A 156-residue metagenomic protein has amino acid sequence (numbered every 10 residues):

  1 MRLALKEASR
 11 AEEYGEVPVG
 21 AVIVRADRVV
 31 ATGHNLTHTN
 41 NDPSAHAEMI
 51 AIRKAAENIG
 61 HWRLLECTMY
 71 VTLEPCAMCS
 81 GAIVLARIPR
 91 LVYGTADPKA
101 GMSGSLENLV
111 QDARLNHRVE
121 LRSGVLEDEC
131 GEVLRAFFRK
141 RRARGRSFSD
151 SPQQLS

Functional and structural regions predicted by a protein language model:
M1-A11, M78-S156: Zinc-dependent deaminase
A4, A8-A11, A21, A31 (+3 more regions): Small-residue (primarily alanine) positions within well-ordered alpha-helices, especially packing/interaction faces
G15-V19, R63-L65: Short, basic and Ser/Thr-rich N-terminal targeting/leader segments
V19-D27: Short beta-strand scaffold segments in enzyme catalytic cores
V30-T37: Short beta->alpha transition motifs characteristic of CBS
T37, V71, T95: Residues that line or immediately flank small-molecule/substrate-binding pockets and catalytic motifs
T39-M49: A short, polar/charged loop-to-alpha-helix boundary motif
N41, I52-A86, R90: Helix-adjacent hinge/juxtasegments
